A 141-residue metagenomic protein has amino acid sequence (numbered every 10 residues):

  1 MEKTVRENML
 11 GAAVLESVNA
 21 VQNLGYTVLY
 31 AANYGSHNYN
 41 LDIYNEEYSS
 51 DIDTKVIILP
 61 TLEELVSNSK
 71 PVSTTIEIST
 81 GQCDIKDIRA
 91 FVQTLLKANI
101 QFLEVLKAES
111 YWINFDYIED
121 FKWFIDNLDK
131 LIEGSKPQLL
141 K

Functional and structural regions predicted by a protein language model:
E2-S17: N-terminal, Lys/Arg-enriched amphipathic/low-complexity engagement segments that precede the first folded domain
E7, S50, G81: Flexible, glycine- and charge-enriched loops at secondary-structure boundaries
E7-M9, Y30, P71: Alpha-helical context
N8-L10, Y26, P137-L140: Structured mid-to-C-terminal alpha-helical surface segments
L15-S69: Active-site nucleotide-donor binding segment shared across nucleotidyl transfer reactions
V66, K70-I78: PAPS-dependent sulfotransferase catalytic core
T75-K141: Conserved NTP/Mg2+-binding pocket subregion across the NTase superfamily
